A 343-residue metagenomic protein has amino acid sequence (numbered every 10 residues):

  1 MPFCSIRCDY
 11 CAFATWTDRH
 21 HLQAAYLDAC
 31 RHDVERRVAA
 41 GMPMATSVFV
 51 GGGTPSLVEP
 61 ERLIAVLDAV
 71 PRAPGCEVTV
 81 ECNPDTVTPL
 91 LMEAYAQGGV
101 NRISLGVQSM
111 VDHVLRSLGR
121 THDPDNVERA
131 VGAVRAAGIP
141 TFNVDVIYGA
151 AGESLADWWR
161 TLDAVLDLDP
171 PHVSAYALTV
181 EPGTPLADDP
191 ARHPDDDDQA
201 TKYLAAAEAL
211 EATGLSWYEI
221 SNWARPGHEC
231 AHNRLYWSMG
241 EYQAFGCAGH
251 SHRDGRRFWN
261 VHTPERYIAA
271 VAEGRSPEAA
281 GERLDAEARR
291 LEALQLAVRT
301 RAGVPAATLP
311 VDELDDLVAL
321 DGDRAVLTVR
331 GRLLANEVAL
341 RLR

Functional and structural regions predicted by a protein language model:
P2-T15: Local cysteine-cluster metal-coordination motifs and their immediate loop/turn environment, predominantly Fe-S cluster
S5-C8, P264, P305-A306, A335: Internal amphipathic alpha-helical segments of the cytochrome P450 catalytic fold
A12, G119, A339: Short, flexible helix/strand-to-coil boundary loops that buttress conserved ligand/catalytic motifs in alpha/beta
W16-A39, M44-A306: C-terminal scaffold of the Radical SAM
T308-D316: Short amphipathic alpha-helical interaction segments
D315-D323: A short, conserved structural fragment
R324-T328: Minor-groove-contacting beta-hairpin "wing" of winged helix-turn-helix DNA-binding domains
R330-R343: Short, amphipathic alpha-helical interaction segments positioned at domain boundaries
